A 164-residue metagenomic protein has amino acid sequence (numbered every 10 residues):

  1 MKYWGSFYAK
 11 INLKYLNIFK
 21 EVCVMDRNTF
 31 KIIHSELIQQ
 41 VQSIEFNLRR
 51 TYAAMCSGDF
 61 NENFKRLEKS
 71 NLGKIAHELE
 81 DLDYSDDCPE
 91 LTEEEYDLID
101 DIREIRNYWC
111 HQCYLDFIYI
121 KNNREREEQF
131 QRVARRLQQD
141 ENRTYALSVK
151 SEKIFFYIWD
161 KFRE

Functional and structural regions predicted by a protein language model:
W4, Y8, L13-L16: Short hydrophobic targeting helices and cationic amphipathic motifs that mediate membrane/organellar targeting
L16-H77, E93, D100, H111 (+2 more regions): Amphipathic alpha-helical interface elements
F19-R27, L82-P89, R124, Q131: Short, charged/polar, low-complexity loop and linker segments that flank or interrupt alpha-helical bundles
H77-Y108: Short, mixed-charge amphipathic alpha-helical segments
D101-K121, E125-E128: Amphipathic protein-protein interaction modules
N122-N142: Short secondary-structure subsegments characteristic of cysteine-rich extracellular domains
